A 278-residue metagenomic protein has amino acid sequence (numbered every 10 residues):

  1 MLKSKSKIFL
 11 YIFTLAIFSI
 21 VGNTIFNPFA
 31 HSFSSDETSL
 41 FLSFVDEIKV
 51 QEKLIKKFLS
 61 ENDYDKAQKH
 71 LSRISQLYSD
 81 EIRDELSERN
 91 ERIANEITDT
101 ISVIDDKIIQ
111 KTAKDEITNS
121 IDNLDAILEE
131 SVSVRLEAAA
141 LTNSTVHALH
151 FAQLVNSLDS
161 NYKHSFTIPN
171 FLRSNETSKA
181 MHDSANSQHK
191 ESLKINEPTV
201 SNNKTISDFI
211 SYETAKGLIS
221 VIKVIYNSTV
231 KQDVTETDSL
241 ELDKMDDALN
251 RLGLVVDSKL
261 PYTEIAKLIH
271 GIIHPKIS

Functional and structural regions predicted by a protein language model:
M1-K5: N-terminal secretory signal peptides that target proteins for export/translocation
S6-F29: Sec-dependent N-terminal signal peptides of Gram-positive bacterial secreted proteins and lipoproteins
A30-S278: Mature extracytoplasmic or organellar-lumen-exposed domains after removal of signal/transit peptides
